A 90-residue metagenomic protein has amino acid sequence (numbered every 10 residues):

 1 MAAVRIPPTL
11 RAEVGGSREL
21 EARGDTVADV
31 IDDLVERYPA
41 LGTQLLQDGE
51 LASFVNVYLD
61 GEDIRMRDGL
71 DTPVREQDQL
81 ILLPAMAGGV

Functional and structural regions predicted by a protein language model:
M1-V90: Ubiquitin-like/PB1-type beta-grasp interaction modules and other compact soluble beta-rich domains
